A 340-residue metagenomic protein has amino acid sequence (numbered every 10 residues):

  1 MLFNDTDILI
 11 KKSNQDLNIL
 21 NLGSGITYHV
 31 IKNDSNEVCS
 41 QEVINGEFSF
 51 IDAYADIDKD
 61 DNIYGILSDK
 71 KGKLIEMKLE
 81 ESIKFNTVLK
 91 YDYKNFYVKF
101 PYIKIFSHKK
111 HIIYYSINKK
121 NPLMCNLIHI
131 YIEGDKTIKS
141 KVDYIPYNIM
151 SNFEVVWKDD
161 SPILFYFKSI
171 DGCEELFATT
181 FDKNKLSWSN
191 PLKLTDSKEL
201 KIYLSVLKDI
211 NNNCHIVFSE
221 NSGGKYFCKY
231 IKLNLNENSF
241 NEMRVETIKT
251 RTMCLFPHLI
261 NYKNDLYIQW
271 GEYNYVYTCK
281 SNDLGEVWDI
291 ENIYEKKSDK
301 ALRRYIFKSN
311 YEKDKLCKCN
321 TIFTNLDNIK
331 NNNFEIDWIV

Functional and structural regions predicted by a protein language model:
M1-V340: Extracellular, repeat-based ectodomains that mediate carbohydrate processing or recognition
